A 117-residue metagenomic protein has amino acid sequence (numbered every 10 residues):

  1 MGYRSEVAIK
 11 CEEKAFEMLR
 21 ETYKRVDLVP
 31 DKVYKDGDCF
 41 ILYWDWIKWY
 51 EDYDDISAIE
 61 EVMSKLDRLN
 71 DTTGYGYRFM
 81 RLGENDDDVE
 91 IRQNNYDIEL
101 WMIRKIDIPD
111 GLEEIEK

Functional and structural regions predicted by a protein language model:
M1-K24: Short, extreme N-terminal segment that most often corresponds to the first beta-strand
T22-K117: Charged interaction segments
